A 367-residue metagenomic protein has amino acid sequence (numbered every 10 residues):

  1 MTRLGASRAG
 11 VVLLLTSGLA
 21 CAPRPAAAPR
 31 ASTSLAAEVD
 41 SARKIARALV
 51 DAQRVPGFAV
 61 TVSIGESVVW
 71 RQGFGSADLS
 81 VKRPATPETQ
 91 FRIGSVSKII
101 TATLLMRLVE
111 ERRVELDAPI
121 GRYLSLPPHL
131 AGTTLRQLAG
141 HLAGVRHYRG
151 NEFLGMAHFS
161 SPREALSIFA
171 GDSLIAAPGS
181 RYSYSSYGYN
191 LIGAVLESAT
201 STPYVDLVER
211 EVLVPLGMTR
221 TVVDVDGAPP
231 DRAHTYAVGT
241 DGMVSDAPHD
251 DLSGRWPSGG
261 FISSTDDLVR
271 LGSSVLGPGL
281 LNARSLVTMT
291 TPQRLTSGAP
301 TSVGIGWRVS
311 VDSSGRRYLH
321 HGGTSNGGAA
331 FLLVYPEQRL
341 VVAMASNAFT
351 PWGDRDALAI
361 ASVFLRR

Functional and structural regions predicted by a protein language model:
M1-V11: Bacterial N-terminal signal peptides that target proteins for export
A9-A20: Bacterial N-terminal signal peptides
A22-R24: Bacterial signal peptide processing site
T33-F91, R113-A118, G171: Short, conserved catalytic-motif segment at the N-terminal edge
R43-A46, V60, E66, Q90-D117 (+3 more regions): Active-site SXXK
D78, L130-N326: Short, surface-exposed loop or secondary-structure junction motifs that flank catalytic or metal-binding residues
D312-R316, N347-R367: Short, gly/Ser/Thr-rich active-site loops of penicillin-recognizing serine hydrolases
H320-H321, A329-A348: Short, well-ordered beta-strand elements
